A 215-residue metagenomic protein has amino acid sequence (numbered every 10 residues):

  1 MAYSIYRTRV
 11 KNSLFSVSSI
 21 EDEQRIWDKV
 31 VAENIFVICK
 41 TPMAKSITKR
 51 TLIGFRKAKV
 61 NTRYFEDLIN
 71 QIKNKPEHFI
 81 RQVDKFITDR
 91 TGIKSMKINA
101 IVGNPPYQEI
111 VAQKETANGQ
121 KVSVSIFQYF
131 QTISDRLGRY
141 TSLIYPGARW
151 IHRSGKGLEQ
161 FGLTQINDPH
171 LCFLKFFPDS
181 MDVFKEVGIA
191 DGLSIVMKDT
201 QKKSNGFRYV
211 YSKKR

Functional and structural regions predicted by a protein language model:
M1-L174, D179, V183, G192 (+1 more regions): SAM-dependent methyltransferase catalytic region
